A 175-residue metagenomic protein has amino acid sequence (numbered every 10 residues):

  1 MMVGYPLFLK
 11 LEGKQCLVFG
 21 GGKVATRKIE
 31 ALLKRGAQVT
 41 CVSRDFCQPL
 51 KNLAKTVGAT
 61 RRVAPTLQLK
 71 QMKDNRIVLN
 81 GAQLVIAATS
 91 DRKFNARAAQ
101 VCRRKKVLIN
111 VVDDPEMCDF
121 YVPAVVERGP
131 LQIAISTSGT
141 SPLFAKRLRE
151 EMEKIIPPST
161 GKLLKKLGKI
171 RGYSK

Functional and structural regions predicted by a protein language model:
M1-D45, L50-L53: Hydrophobic, well-ordered beta-alpha structural blocks that scaffold small-molecule cofactor pockets
L11, V78-N80: A short, aliphatic-rich alpha-helical micro-motif
G22-V24, K93, G139: Residue-level detector of alpha-helix initiation sites
V39, L69, K106-I109: Hydrophobic beta-strand scaffold residues
A54-R76: Intrinsic disorder/low-complexity segments
A82-T89, F120-G139: Short basic, glycine-rich beta-strand/loop surfaces that mediate nucleic-acid
L84-T89, N95-Y121: ADP-ribose/adenylate-binding Rossmann-like module
G139-K175: An accessory alpha-helical subdomain
